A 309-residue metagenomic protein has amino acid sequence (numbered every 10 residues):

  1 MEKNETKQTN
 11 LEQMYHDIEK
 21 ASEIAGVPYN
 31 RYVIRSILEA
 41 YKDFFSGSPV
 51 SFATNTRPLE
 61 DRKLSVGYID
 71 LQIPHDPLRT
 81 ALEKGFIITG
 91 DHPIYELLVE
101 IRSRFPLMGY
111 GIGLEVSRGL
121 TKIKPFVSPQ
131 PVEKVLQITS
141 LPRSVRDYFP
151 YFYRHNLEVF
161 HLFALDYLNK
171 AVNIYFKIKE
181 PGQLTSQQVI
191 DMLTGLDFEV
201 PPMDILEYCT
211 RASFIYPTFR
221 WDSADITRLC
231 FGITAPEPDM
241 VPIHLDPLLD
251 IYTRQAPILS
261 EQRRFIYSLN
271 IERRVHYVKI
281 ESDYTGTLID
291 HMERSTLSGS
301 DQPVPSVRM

Functional and structural regions predicted by a protein language model:
M1-Y110: An N-terminal, globular interaction/scaffold subdomain
S48-E60, P106-R118, E158-L165, A212-A224 (+1 more regions): Broad, structure-driven detector of short, well-ordered beta-strand segments within folded domains
D61-I73, G119-V132, N169-G182, T227-E237 (+1 more regions): Extracellular/lumenal glycan-associated surfaces
H75-T80, Q183-T185, M240-I243, D290: Structural motif
T80-I94, T139-H155, Q188-D204, P247-Q255 (+1 more regions): Short amphipathic alpha-helical linker/capping segments at the junctions of internal repeats and modular domains
G90-E180: Internal, hydrophobic cores of structured domains that mediate oligomerization or house catalytic pockets within large
T185-I266: Intrinsically disordered, low-complexity segments enriched in Gly and acidic/Ser/Thr residues that form flexible
I251-M309: Extended, amphipathic alpha-helical scaffolds
